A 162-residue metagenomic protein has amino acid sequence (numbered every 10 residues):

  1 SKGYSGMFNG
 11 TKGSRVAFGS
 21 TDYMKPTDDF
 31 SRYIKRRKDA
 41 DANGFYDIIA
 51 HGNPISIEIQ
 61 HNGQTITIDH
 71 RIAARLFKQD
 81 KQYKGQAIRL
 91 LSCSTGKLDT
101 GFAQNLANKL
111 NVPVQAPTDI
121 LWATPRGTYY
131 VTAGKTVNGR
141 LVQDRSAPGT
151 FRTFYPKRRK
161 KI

Functional and structural regions predicted by a protein language model:
S1-Q86, G134-I162: Glycine-rich short-loop/terminal segments
I88-I162: Active-site-proximal C-terminal subdomain of hydrolase catalytic domains
